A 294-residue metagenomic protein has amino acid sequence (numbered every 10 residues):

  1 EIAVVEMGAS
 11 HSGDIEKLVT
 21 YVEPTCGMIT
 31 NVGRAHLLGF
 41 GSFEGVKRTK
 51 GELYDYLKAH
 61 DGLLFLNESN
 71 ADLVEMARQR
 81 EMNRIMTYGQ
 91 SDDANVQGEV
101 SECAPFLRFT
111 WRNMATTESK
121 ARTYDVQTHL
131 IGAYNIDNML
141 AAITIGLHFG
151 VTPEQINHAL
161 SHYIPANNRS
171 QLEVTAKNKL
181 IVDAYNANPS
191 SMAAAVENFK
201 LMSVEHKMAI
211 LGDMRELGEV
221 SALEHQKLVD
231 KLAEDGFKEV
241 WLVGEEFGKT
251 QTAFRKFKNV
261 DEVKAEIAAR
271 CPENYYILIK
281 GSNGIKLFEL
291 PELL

Functional and structural regions predicted by a protein language model:
I2, C26, A141, P272-K280: Short SAM/SAH-binding signature in class I
I2-S12, L180-N186: Switch II (G3) loop of P-loop NTPases
S10-V22, S190-F199: Switch II of P-loop NTPase G domains
T20, K264-P272: Short amphipathic alpha-helix with an adjacent loop that forms part of the alpha/beta core around
C26-K179, V204-E205, D230-E239, E246-F254: Acidic, Mg2+-coordinating active-site environments of NTP-dependent enzymes
A166-N168, A184-A253, S282: Active-site beta-alpha connecting loops in nucleotide-dependent enzymes
F254-V263: Short acidic-hydrophobic, aromatic-tinged amphipathic segments that line or gate anion-handling sites
C271-L294: A glycine-rich beta-strand to alpha-helix segment that forms a phosphate/ribose-binding loop at ligand/cofactor sites
